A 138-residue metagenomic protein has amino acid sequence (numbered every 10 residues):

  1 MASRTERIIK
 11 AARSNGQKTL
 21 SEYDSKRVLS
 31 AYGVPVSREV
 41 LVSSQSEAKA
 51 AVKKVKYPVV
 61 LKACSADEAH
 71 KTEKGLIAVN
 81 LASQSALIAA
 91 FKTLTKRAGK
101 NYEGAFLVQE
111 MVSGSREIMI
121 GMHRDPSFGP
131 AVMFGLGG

Functional and structural regions predicted by a protein language model:
M1-G138: ATP-dependent carboxylate/acyl-activation modules
